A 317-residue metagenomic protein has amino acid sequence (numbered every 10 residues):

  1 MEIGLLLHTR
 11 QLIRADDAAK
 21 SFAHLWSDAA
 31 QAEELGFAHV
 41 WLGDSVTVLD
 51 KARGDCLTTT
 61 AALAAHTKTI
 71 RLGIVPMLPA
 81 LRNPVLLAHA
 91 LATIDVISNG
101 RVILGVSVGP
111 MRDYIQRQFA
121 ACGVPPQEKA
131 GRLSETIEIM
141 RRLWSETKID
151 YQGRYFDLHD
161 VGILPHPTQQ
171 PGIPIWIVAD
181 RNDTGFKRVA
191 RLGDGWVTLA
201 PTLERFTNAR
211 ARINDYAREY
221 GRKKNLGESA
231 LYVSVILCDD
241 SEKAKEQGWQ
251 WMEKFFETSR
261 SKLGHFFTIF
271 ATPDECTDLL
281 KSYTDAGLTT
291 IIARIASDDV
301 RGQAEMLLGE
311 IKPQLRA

Functional and structural regions predicted by a protein language model:
M1-D17, M111-I115, F156-I173, S241-F266: N-terminal small/glycine-rich loop or linker at the start of catalytic domains across soluble metabolic enzymes
M1-H66, Q127, P171-I173: N-terminal beta1-alpha1-beta2 module of alpha/beta enzyme domains
E2-K20, A80-D150, E204-N208: Flexible, glycine-rich active-site loops centered on histidine and acidic residues that chelate a metal or position
I3-L7, V40-L42, L72-I74, V102-V106 (+4 more regions): Hydrophobic faces of well-ordered beta-strands that scaffold small-molecule active sites in alpha/beta enzyme cores
T9-A23, M77-P84, P171-R181, L263-D274: Active-site mouth loops of central-metabolism enzymes
E33-E34, T60-K68, L91, D95-R101 (+3 more regions): Acidic (Asp/Glu)-rich catalytic clusters
G36, L63, I94, M140 (+7 more regions): Conserved, mostly hydrophobic/aromatic
R53-I74, R132, T136, L307-A317: Alpha-helix-loop-beta-strand connector modules within alpha/beta enzyme cores
